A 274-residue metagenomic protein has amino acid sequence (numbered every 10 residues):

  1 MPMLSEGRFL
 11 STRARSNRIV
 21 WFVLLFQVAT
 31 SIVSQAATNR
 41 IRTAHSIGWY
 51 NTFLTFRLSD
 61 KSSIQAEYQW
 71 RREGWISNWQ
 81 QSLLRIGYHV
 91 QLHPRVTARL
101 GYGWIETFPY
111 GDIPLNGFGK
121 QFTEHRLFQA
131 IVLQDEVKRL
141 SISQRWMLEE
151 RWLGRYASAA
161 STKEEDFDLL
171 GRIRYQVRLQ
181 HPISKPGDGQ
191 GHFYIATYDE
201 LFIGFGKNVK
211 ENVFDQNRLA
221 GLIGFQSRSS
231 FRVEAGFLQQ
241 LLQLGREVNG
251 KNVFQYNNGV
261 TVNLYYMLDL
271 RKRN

Functional and structural regions predicted by a protein language model:
S46-G48, Q80-S82, T123-L127, F167-Y175 (+2 more regions): Residues that define the transmembrane beta-barrel architecture of outer-membrane proteins
T52, R85-I86, Q129-I131, Y175-V177 (+2 more regions): Membrane-embedded beta-strands of outer-membrane beta-barrel proteins, especially the hydrophobic/small aromatic
F56, V90, Y102, L133-D135 (+3 more regions): Residue-level signature of outer-membrane beta-barrel architecture
D60-K61, R95, E136-S143, I183-F193 (+2 more regions): Short loop/turn motifs that connect adjacent beta-strands in outer-membrane beta-barrel proteins
I64-A66, A98-L100, L140-W146, I173 (+3 more regions): Transmembrane beta-strands of outer-membrane beta-barrel proteins
Y68-G74, Y102-F108, D135-V137, L148-W152 (+3 more regions): Transmembrane beta-strands of outer-membrane beta-barrel pores
I131, Y256-N274: Outer-membrane beta-barrel "beta-signal"
M147-L244: Outer-membrane beta-barrel transmembrane domain signature
